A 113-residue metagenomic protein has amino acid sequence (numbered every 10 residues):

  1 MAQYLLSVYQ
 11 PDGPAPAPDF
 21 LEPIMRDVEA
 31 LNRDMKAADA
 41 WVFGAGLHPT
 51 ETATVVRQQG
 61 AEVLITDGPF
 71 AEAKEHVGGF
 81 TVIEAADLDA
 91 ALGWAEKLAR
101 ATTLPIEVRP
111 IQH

Functional and structural regions predicted by a protein language model:
M1-H113: Conserved, structured core segments of small domains
